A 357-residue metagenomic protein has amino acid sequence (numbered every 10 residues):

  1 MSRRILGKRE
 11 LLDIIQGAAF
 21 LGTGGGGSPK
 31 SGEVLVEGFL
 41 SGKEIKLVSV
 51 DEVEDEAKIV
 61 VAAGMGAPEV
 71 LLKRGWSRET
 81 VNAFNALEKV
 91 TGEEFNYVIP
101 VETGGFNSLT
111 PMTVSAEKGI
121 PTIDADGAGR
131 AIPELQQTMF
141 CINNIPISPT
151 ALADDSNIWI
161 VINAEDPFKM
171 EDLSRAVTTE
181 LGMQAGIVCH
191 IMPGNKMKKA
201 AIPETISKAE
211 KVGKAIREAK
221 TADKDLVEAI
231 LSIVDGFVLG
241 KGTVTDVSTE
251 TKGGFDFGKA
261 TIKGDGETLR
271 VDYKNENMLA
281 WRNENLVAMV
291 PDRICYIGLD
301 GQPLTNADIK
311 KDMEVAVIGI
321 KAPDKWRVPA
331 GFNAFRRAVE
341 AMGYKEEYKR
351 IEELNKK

Functional and structural regions predicted by a protein language model:
L12-G64, D308-P323: N-terminal low-complexity or amphipathic/hydrophobic leaders
S28-G32, T80-V81, V101-M112, G129-E134: Short glycine/serine/threonine-rich phosphate/pyrophosphate-binding segments that cradle anionic phosphate groups
V53-E69, Q137-V177: A structural-propensity feature for long, helix-poor, extended segments
V53-N96: Glycine-rich oxoanion-binding loops at beta->alpha junctions
A116-Q136: Short, acidic/small-residue loops that bind anionic groups at enzyme active sites
D155-T205: Conserved anion/nucleotide-ligand pocket segment
K211-I262: Oxyanion-binding "anion nests"
V247-K357: C-terminal non-catalytic interaction/assembly regions of soluble proteins
